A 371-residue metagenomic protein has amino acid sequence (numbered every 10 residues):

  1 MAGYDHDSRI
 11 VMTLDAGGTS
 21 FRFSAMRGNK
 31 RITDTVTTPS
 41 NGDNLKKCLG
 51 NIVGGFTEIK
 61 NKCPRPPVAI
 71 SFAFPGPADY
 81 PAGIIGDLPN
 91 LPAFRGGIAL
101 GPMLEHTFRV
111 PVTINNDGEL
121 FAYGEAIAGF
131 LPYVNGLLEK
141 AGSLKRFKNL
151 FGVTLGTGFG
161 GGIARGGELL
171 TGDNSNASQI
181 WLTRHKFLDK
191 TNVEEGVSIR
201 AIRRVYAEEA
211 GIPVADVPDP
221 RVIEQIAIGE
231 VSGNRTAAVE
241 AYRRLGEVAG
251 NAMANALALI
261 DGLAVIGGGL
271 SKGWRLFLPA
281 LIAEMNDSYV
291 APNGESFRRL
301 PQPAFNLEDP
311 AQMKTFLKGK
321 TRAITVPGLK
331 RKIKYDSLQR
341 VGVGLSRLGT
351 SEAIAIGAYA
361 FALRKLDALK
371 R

Functional and structural regions predicted by a protein language model:
M1-V68, Y80-A82, H106-V110, E139-G142 (+1 more regions): ATP-binding/phosphotransfer module of carbohydrate and carboxylate kinases, centering on a glycine-rich
A69-S71, P77-N192, G196, R200 (+1 more regions): Phosphate-binding/catalytic loop of phosphoryl-transfer enzymes
